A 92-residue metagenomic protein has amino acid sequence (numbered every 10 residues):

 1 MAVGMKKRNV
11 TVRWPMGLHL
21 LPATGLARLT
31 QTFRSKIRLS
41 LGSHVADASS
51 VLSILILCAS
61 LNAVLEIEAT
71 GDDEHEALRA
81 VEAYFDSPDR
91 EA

Functional and structural regions predicted by a protein language model:
M1-K6, E91: Compositionally biased, disordered extreme N-termini, encompassing classical targeting presequences
G4-W14: Short amphipathic
P15-M16, L41: Short, glycine/charged-rich beta-strand-loop motifs at protein surfaces that mediate ligand recognition and catalysis
H19: Conserved nucleotide-state-sensing and coupling region of NTP-binding domains
T24-L26: Conserved N-terminal beta-strand and adjoining loop/helix that marks the start of the Nudix/MutT-like hydrolase domain
R28, F33, R38-E66, D72: Amphipathic, hydrophobic secondary-structure cores in small proteins
I56-A92: C-terminal structural segments of small proteins and small subunits
